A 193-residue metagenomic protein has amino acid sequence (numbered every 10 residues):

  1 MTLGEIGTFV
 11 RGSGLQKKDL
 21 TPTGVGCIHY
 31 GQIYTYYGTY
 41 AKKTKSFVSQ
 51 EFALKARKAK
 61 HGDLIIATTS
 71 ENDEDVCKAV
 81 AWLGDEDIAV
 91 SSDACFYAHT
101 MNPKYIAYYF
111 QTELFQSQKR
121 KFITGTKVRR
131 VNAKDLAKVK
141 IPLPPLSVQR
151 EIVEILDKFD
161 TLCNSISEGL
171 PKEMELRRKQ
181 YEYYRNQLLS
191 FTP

Functional and structural regions predicted by a protein language model:
M1, L54, L188-S190: Functional cation/ligand-contacting sites centered on basic and imidazole/sulfhydryl donors
M1-S13, E173-K179, Y184: Non-catalytic DNA-recognition/assembly elements of restriction-modification systems
L3, V25, A59, D63-I65 (+3 more regions): Short, structured motif recognition centered on aromatic/hydrophobic residues
G4-K17, G31-D63: Sequence-specific dsDNA recognition surfaces
I6, G31, Q111-T112, R130-N132 (+3 more regions): Positively charged
H29, K55-E113: A short beta-sheet element
D87-D93, T124-P145: A short glycine-rich beta-alpha junction/loop motif
K140-P193: Amphipathic alpha-helical coiled-coil/heptad-repeat segments
